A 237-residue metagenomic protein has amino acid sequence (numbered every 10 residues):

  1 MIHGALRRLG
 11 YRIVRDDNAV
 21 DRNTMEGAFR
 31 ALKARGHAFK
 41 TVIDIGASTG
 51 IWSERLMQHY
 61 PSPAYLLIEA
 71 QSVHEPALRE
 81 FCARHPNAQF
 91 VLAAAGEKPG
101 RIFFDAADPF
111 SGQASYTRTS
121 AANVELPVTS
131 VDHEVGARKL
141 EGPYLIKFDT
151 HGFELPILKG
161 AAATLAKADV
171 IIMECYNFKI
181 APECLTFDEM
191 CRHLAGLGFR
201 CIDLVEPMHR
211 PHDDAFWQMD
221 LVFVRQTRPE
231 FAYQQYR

Functional and structural regions predicted by a protein language model:
M1-R237: Phosphate/nucleotide-binding beta-alpha loop and adjacent structural elements of enzyme active sites
